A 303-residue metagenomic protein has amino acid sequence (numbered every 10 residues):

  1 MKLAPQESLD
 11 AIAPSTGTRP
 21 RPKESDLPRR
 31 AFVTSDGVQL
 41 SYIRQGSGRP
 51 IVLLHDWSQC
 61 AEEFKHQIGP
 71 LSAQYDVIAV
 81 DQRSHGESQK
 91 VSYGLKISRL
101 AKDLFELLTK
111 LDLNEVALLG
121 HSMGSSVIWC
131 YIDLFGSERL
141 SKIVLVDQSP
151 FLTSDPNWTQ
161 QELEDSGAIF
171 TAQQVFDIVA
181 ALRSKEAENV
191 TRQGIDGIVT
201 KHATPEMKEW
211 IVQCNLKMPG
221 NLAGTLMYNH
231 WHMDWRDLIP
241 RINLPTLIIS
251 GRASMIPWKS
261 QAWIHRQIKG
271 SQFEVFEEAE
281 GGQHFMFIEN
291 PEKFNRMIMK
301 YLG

Functional and structural regions predicted by a protein language model:
M1-I51, A73-Y75, N114, K217 (+2 more regions): Alpha/beta-hydrolase fold catalytic core
V38-Y93: Conserved HGGG/HGGXW glycine-rich cap/lid loop of the alpha/beta-hydrolase fold
G69, R241-Q283: Conserved loop-alpha-helix segment in the C-terminal half of the alpha/beta-hydrolase fold that carries the catalytic
S98-V116: Conserved acidic catalytic loop of the alpha/beta-hydrolase fold
G120, G124, I128: Gly/Ala-rich beta-loop-alpha elbow adjacent to hydrolase catalytic centers
W129-L134, R139-R183: Flexible "cap/lid" loop of the alpha/beta hydrolase fold
S154-L163, D177-P240: Conserved alpha/beta-hydrolase catalytic His-Asp/Glu region
A279-P291, N295: Catalytic histidine-centered segment of alpha/beta-hydrolase-like enzymes
